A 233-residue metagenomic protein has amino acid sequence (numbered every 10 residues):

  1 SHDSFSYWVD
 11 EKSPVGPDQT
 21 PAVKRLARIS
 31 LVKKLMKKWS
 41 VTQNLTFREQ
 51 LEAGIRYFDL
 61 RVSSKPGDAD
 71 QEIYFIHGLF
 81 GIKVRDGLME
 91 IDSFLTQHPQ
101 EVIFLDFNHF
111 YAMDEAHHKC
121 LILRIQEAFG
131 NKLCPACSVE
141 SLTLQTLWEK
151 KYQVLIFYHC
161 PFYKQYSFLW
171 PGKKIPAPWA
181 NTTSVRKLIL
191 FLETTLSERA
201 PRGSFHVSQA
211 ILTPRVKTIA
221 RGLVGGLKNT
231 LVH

Functional and structural regions predicted by a protein language model:
S1-A53, P66-H98, V102, F162-G172 (+1 more regions): Long, acidic (Asp/Glu-rich), low-complexity accessory segments flanking structured domains
F47-R48, I91-D92, I122, Q126 (+2 more regions): Short amphipathic alpha-helical segments and helix-helix/interface helices
I55-R56, N131: Short aromatic/hydrophobic-glycine micro-motifs
R56-L60, I103-F107, V154-Y158, H206-S208: Structural recognition of the beta-strand scaffold that forms the well-ordered cores of secreted hydrolase catalytic
V62-K65, F107-F110, P161: An acidic- and aromatic-residue-enriched active-site/binding cleft used to recognize and process polar
I76-L133, Y152-V154: Intrinsically disordered, low-complexity acidic segments that are enriched in bulky aromatics
A136-H233: Surface-exposed substrate-engagement region within the catalytic domains of secreted or surface-exposed extracellular
